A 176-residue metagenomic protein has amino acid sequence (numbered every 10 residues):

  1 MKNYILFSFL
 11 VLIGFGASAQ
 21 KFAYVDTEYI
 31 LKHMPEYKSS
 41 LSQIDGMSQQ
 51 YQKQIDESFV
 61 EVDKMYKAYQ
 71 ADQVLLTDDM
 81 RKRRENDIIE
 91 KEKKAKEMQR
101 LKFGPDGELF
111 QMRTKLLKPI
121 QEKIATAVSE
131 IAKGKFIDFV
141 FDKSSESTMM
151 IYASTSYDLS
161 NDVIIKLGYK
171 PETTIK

Functional and structural regions predicted by a protein language model:
Y4-F15: Sec-dependent N-terminal signal peptides
Q20-K176: Amphipathic, charged alpha-helical segments and their helix-to-coil junctions in extracytoplasmic/peripheral assemblies
